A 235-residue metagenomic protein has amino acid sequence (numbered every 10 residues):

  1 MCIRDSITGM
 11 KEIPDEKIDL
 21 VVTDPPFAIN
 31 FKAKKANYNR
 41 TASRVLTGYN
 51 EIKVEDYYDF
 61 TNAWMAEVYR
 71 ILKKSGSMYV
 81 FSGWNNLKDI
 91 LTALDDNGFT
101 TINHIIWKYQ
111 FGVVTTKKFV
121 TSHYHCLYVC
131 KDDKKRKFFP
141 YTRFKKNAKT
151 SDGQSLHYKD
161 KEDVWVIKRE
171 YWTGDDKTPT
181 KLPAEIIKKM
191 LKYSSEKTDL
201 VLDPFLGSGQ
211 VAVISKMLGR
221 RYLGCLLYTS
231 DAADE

Functional and structural regions predicted by a protein language model:
M1-S6, Y228-E235: Conserved small/polar residues in nucleotide/adenosyl-binding loops
R4-C225: Core catalytic lobe of class I
